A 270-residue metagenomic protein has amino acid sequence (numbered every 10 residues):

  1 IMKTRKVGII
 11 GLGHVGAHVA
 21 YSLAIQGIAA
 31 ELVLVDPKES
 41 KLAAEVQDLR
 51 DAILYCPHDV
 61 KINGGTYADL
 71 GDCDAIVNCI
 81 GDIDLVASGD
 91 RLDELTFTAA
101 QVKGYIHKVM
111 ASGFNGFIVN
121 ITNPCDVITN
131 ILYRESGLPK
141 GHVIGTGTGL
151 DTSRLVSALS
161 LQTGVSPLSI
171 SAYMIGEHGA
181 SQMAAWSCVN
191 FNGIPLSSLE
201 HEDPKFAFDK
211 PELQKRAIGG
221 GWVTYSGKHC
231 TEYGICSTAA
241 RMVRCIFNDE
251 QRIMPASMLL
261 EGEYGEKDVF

Functional and structural regions predicted by a protein language model:
L12-G13: Glycine-rich Rossmann-fold phosphate-binding loop(s) that bind the pyrophosphate of adenine dinucleotide cofactors
G16-A17: N-terminal Rossmann-fold NAD(P) dinucleotide-binding loop
I25-E31, G137-P139: Conserved S-adenosyl-L-methionine
P37-D74: Conserved N-terminal Rossmann-fold NAD(P) cofactor-binding segment
D59-F117: Rossmann-like NAD(P)-binding element
R91-V156: Rossmann-like NAD(P)(H) cofactor-binding subdomain of soluble oxidoreductases
S136-H142, D151-F270: C-terminal substrate-binding/catalytic lobe of Rossmann-fold NAD(P)-dependent dehydrogenases
